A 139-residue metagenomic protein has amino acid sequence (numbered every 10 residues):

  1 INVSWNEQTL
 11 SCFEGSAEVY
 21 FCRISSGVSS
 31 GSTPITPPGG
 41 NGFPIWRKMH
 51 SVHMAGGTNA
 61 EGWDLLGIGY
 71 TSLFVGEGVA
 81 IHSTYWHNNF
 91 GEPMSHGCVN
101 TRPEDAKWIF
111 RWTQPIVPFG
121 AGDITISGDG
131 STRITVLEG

Functional and structural regions predicted by a protein language model:
I1-N41: Cell wall/extracellular polymer interaction/catalysis modules
W5-E7, E14-S16, S25-S26, R47-M49 (+3 more regions): A mature extracytoplasmic/lumenal domain signature
F21-C22, P44-W46, H82: Short, conserved beta-strand edge motifs with alternating hydrophobic and charged residues
P34-G40, M49-G139: Exported/periplasmic cell-wall-interacting domains
